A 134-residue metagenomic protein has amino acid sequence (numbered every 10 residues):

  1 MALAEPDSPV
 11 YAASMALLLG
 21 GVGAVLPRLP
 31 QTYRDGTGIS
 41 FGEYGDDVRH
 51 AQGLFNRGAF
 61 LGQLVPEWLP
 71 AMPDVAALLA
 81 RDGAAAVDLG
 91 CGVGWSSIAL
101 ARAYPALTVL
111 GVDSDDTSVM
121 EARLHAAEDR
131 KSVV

Functional and structural regions predicted by a protein language model:
M1-G83: Conserved Class I S-adenosyl-L-methionine-dependent methyltransferase catalytic core
G36, G90-G94, G111: Glycine-centered flexibility sites
S40, G94-I98: Short, electropositive, low-hydrophobicity segments enriched in small/polar residues
A80-G92: Conserved class I S-adenosyl-L-methionine
A85-V87, S97-R130: Class I SAM-dependent methyltransferase SAM/SAH-binding core
V133: Conserved small/polar residues in nucleotide/adenosyl-binding loops
